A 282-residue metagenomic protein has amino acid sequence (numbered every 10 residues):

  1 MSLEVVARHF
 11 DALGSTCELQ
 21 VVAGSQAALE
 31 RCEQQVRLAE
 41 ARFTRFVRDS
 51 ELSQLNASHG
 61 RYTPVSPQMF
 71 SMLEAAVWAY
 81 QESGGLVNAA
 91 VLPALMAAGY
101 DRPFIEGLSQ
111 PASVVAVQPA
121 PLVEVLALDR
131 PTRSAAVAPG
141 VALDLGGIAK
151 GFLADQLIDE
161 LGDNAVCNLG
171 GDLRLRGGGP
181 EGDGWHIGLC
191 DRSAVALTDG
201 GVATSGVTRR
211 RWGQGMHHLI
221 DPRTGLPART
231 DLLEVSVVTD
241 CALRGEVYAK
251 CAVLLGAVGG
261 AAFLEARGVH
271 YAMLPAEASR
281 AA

Functional and structural regions predicted by a protein language model:
M1-A282: Mature catalytic core of soluble alpha/beta enzymes
